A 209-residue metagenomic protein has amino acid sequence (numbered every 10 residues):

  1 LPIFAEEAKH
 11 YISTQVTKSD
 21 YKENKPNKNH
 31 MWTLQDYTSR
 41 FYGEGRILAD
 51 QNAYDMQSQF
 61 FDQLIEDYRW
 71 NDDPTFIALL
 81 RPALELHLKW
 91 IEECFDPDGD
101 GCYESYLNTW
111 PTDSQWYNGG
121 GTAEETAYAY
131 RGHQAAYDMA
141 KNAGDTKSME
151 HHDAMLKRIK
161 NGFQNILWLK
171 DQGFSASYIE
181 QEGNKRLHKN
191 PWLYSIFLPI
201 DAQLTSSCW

Functional and structural regions predicted by a protein language model:
L1-G99, T122-Y130: Aromatic-rich carbohydrate-recognition surfaces in CAZymes
Q15, Q35, Q51, Q57-Q59 (+7 more regions): Residue-identity detector for glutamine
K22, F95-T109, N118-T122, A127-W209: Catalytic cores of carbohydrate-active enzymes
W32, N108-P111: Intrinsically disordered/low-complexity terminal segments and short unstructured peptides
R40-G45, W110-W116: Short glycine/proline-rich turn/loop motifs
I47, N71, W116, R186-L187: A general structural-boundary detector
W70, W90, W110-P111, W168: Tryptophan-centered motif/residue detector
